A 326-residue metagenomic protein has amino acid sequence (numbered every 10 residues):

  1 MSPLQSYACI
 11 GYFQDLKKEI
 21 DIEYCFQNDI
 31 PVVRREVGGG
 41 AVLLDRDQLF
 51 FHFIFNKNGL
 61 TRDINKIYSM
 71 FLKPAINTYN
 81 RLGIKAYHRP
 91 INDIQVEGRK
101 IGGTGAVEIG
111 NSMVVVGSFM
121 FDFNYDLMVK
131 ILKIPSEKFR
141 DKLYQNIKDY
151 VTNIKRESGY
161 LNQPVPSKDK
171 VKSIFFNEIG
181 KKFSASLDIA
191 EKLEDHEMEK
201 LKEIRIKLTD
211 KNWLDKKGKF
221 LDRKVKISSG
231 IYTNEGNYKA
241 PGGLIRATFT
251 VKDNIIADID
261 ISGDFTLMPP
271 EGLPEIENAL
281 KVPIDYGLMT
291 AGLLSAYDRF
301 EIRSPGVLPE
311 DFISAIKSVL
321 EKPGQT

Functional and structural regions predicted by a protein language model:
M1-N65: N-terminal lobe of the biotin/lipoate ligase/transferase fold
R46-N92: Contiguous, small/hydrophobic- and glycine-enriched helical/loop subdomains that border and often "cap" functional
H52-Y68, N153-V165, N278-L280: Short histidine-centered catalytic/ligand-binding loop motif
G83-P90, K182-L201, D258, G287-G292 (+2 more regions): Flexible, glycine/charged-enriched surface loops at secondary-structure junctions
K100, G105-K168, D258: A structural signal for small-residue-enriched, beta-sheet-centric alpha/beta enzyme cores and oligomeric scaffold folds
Y144-E191, L201-N212: A conserved active-site cap/scaffold subdomain adjacent to cofactor or substrate pockets
V151-K155, G242, T250-T326: Active-site- and interface-proximal helix/loop "cap" or "latch" segments in soluble metabolic and energy-transducing
E199-D253: Structured beta-strand/loop patches that form or line metal/cofactor-binding pockets in enzymes
